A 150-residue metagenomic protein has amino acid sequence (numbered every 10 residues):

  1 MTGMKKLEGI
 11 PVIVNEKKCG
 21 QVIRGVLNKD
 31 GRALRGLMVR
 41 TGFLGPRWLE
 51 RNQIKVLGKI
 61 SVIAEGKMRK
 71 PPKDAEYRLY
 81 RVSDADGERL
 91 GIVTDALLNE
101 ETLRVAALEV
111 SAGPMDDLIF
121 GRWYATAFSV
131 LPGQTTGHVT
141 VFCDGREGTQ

Functional and structural regions predicted by a protein language model:
M1-Q150: Peripheral interaction segments used for macromolecular assembly
